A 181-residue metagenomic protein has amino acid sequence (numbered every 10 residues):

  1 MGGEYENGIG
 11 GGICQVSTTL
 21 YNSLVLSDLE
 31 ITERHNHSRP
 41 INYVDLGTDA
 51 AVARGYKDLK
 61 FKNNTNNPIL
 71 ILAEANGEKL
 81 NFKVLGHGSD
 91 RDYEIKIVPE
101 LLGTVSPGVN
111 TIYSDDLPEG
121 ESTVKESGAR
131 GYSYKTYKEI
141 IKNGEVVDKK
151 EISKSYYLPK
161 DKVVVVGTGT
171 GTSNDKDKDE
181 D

Functional and structural regions predicted by a protein language model:
M1-D181: Well-ordered beta-sheet/strand-loop patches within structured domains
